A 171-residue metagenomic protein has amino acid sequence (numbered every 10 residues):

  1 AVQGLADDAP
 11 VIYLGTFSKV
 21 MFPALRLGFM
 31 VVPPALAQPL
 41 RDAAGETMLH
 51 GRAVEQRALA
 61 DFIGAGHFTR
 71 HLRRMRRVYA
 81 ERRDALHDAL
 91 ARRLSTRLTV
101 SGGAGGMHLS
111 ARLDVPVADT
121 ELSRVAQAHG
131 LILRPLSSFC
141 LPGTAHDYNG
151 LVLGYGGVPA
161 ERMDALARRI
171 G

Functional and structural regions predicted by a protein language model:
V2-P39, V54: Active-site PLP attachment segment
P33-P34, G64, R112-D114, G156-V158: Residue-level recognition of strand-loop junctions within catalytic nucleotide-signaling folds
L40-T47, A65-H87, P116-A118: Structural signature of PLP-dependent enzymes
R57-A65: Helix-loop "lid/cap" segments that line or gate small-molecule binding pockets
A60, V78-H87, L98-R112, L122-V125: Conserved glycine-rich beta-strand-loop-beta hairpin in the small C-terminal domain of fold type I
A128, T144-G171: PLP-dependent enzyme catalytic core of the Aspartate aminotransferase-like
I132: Residue-level detector of anion-binding/catalytic polar loops
